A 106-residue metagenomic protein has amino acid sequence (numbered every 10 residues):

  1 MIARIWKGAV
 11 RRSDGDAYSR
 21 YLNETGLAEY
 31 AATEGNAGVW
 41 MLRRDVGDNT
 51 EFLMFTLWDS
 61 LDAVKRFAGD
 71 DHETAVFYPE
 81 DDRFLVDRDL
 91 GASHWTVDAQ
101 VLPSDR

Functional and structural regions predicted by a protein language model:
I2, A37-T50, V76-R106: Glycine-rich beta-strand-turn "strand-cap" elements at beta-sheet edges
I2-A9, G38-D70: Short, well-ordered beta-strand segments in beta-rich or mixed alpha/beta enzyme and ligand-binding folds
A9-L22: Short, surface-exposed ligand-recognition loops at beta-strand->loop->(often short) alpha-helix junctions that present
R12, S60, T96-A99: Non-catalytic surface loops within mature trypsin-like serine protease
D16-Y18, N49, V64-R66, L102-S104: Short acidic, gly/pro-rich beta-turn/loop elements at beta-sheet edges and active-site/ligand-binding grooves
Y21-N36, L57-S93: An amphipathic, aromatic/His-enriched active-site/gating alpha helix that lines ligand/cofactor pockets
